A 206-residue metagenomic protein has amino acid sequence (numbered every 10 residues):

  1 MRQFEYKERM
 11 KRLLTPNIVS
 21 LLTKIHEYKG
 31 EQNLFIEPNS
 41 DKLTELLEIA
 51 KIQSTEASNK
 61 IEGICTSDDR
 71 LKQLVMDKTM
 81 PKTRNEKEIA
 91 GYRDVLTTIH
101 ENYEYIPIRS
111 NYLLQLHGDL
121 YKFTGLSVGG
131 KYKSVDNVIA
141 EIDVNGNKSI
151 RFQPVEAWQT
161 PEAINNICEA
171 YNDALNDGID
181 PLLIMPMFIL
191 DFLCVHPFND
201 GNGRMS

Functional and structural regions predicted by a protein language model:
M1-S206: FIC/Doc superfamily catalytic core
